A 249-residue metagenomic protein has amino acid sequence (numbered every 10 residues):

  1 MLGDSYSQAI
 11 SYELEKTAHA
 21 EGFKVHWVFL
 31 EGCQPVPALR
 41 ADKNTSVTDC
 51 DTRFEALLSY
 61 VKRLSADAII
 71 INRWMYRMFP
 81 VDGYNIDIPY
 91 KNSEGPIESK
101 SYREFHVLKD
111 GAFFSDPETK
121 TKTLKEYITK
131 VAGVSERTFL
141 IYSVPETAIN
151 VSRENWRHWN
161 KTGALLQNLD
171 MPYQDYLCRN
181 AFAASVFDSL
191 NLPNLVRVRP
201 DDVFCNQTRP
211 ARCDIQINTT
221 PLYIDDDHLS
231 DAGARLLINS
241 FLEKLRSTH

Functional and structural regions predicted by a protein language model:
M1-H249: Extracellular glycan-modifying ectodomains
